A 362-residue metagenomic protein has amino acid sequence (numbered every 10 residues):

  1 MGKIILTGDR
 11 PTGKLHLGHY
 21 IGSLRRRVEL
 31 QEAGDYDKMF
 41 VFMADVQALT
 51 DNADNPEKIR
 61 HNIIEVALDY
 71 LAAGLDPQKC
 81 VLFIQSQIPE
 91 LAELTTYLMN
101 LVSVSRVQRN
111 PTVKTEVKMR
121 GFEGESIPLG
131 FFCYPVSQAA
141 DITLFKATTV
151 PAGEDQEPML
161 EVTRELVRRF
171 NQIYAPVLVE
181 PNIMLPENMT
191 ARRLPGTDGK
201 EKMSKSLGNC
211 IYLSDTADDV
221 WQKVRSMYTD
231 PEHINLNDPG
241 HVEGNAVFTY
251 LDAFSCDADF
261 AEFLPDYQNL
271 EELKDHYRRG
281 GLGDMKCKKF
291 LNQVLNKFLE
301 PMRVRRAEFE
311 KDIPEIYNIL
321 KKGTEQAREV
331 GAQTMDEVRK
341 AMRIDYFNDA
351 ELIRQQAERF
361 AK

Functional and structural regions predicted by a protein language model:
M1-K3, F347-N348: Extreme N-terminus of proteins, especially the signal/transit-peptide cleavage junction and the first residues
G2-A140, A258, K297-L299, A307: N-terminal Rossmann-like or analogous alpha/beta NTP/dinucleotide-binding catalytic cores that position adenine
P11, V150-P151, N209: A generic structural motif
A92-T96, Y134-S137, E157-L160, G244-F248 (+2 more regions): Non-catalytic, well-ordered alpha-helical scaffold segments
P111-T115, R120-F170, Y174, P195-D198: Internal, conserved structured core segments that host functional sites
R164-K362: Conserved nucleotide- and phosphate/pyrophosphate-binding catalytic cores in adenylate/nucleotidyl-handling enzymes
